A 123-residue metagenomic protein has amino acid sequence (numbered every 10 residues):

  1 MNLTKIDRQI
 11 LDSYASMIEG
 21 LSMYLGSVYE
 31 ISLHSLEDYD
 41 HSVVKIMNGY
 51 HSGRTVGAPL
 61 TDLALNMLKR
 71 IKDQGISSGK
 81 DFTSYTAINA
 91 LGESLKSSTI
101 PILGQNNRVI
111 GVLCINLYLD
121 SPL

Functional and structural regions predicted by a protein language model:
M1-Y24, G111-L113, L117-L123: Juxtadomain coupling helices with adjacent low-complexity linkers
N2-R8, T61-L65, Q105-N106: Short, structured coil/loop segments at alpha-helix boundaries
Y24-T83, I88-A90: Structured interaction and signal-relay segments at domain junctions
I71-P122: Sensory/regulatory domains in signal-transduction proteins
